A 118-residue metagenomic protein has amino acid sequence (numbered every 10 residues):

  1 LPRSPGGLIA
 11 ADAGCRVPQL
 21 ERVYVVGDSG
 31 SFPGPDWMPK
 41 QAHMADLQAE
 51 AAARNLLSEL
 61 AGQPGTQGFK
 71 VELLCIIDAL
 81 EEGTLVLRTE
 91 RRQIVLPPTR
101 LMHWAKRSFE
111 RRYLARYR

Functional and structural regions predicted by a protein language model:
L1-E50, R54: FAD-site-proximal beta/loop scaffold in flavoenzymes
G7-Y24, A79-P97: FAD-binding beta-loop-beta segment adjacent to the flavin cofactor pocket
A13-Q19, A53-E59, K106-R111, Y117-R118: Short C-terminal domain-edge/linker segments immediately following a structured domain
G27-P33, W37, F69-L73, T89-R92: A general structural signal for short secondary-structure boundary/capping elements
H43-V71: Internal hydrophobic alpha-helix adjacent to the cofactor/substrate pocket in enzyme cavities
Q67-L85: Flavin (FAD/FMN) cofactor-binding core of flavoprotein oxidoreductases
E82-R118: C-terminal auxiliary extensions adjacent to catalytic cores
